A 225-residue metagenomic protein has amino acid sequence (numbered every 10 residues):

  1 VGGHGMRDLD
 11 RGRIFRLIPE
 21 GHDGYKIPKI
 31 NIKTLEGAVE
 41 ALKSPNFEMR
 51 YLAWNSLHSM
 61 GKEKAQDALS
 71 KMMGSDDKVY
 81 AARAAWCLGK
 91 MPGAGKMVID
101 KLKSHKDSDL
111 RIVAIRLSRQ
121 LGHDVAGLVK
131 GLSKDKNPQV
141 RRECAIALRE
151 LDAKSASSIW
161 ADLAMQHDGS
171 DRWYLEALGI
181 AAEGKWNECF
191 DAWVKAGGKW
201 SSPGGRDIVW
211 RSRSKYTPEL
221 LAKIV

Functional and structural regions predicted by a protein language model:
G5-V225: Long, ordered, helix-rich scaffold segments
